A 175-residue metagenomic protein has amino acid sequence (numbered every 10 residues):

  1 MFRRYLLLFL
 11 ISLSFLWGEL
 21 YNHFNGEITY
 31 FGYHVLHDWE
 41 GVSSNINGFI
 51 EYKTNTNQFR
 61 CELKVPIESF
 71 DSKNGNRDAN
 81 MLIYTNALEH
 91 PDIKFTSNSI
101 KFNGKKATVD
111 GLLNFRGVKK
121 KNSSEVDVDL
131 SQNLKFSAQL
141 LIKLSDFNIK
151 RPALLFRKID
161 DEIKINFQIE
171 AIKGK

Functional and structural regions predicted by a protein language model:
M1-R3, W17-L20: Absolute protein N-terminus
F2-L10: Sec-dependent signal peptide recognition, specifically the positively charged N-region followed immediately by
F9-G18: Hydrophobic h-region of N-terminal signal peptides that target proteins for export in Gram-negative bacteria
G18-K175: Low-complexity, acidic/polar, glycine-enriched regions of mature
